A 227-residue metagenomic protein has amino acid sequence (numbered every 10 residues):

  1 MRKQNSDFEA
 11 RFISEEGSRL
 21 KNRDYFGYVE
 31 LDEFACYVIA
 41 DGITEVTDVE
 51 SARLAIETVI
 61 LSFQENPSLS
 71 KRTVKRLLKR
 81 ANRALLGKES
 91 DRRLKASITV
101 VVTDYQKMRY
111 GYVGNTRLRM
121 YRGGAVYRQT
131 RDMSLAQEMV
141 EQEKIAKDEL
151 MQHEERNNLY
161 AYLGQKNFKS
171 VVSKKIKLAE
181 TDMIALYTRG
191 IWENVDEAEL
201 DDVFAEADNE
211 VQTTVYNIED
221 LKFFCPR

Functional and structural regions predicted by a protein language model:
M1-R227: PP2C/PPM-type serine/threonine phosphatase catalytic domain
